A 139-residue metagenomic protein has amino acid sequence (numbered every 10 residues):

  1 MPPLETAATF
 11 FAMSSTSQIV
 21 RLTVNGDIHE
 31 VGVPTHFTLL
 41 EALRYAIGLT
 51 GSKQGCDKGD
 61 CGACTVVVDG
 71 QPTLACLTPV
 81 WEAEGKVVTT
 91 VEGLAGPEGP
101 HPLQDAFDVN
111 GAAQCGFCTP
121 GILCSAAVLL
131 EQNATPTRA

Functional and structural regions predicted by a protein language model:
P3, A8-A139: Signature of N-terminal electron-transfer/Fe-S-associated modules in redox systems
